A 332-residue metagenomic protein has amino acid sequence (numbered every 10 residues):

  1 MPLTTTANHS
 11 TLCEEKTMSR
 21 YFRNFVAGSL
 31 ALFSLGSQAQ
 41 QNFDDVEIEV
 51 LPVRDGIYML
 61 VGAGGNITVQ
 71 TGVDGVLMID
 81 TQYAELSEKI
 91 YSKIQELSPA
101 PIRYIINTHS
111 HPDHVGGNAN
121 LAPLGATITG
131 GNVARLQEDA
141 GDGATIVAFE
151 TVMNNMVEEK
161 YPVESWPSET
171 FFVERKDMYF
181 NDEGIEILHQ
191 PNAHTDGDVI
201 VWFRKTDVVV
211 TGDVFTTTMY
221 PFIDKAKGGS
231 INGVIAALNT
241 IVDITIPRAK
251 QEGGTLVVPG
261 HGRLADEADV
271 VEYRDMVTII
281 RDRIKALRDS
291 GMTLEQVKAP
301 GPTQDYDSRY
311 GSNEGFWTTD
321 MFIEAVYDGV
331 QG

Functional and structural regions predicted by a protein language model:
P2-T17: Short, Lys/Arg-enriched N-terminal segments with co-localized hydrophobic residues within the first ~10-30 amino acids
K16-V26: Bacterial N-terminal signal peptides that target proteins for export
A27-S34: Bacterial N-terminal signal peptides
F33, Q40, G130, P247-G254 (+1 more regions): Accessory terminal helices/loops
E49-I94, V199-F203, V208-T211: Conserved beta-strand hairpin/beta-sheet module of binuclear metal-dependent hydrolase folds, prominently
V50, V73-L77, E85-A144: Active-site metal-binding motif and surrounding structural segment of the metallo-beta-lactamase
P52, L136-P191, T195-D196, R204-K205 (+1 more regions): Metallo-beta-lactamase
G75-V76, Y83-E85, D177, G184 (+2 more regions): Metallo-beta-lactamase
